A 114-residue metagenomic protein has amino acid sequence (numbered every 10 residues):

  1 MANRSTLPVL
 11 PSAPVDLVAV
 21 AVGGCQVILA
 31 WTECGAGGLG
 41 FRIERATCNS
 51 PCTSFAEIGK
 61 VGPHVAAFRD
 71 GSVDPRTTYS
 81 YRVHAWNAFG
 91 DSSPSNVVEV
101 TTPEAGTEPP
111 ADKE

Functional and structural regions predicted by a protein language model:
M1-G38, P75, A88-E114: Pro/Thr/Ser/Gly-rich low-complexity, intrinsically disordered linker/stalk tracts
F41-R76, A88-P94: Recognizes extended acidic, P/S/T-rich segments that occur within or adjacent to Ig-like beta-sandwich modules
